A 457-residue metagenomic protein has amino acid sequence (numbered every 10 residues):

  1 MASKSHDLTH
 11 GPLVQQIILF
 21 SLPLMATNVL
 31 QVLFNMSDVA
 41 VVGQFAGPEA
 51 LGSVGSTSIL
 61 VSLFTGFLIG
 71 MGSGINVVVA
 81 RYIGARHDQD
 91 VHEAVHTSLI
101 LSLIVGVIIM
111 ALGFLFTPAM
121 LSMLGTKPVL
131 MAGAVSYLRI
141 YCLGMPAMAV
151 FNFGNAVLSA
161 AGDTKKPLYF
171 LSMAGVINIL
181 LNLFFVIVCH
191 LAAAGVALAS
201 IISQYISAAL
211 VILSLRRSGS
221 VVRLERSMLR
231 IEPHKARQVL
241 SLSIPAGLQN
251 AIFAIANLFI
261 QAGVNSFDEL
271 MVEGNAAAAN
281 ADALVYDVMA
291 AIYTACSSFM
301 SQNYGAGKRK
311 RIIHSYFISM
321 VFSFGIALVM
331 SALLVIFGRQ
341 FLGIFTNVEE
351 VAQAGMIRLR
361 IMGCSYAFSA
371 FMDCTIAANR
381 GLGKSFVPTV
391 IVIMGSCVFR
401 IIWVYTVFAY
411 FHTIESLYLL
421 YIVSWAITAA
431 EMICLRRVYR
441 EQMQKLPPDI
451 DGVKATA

Functional and structural regions predicted by a protein language model:
M1-S21, V79-P146, V188-I244, M300-S365 (+1 more regions): Short alpha-helical transmembrane segments in multi-pass integral membrane proteins
L8-F45, I59-G74, V78, L103-M110 (+5 more regions): N-terminal transmembrane alpha-helices
L19-D38, I140, F151, A174 (+5 more regions): Transmembrane helical elements of multi-pass membrane transporters/channels
V29, L33-L51, L121-P128, F184-L191 (+5 more regions): Helix-terminus/linker motif at the lipid-water interface of multi-pass membrane proteins
V42-S62, P128-G133, A193-A194, L198 (+5 more regions): Interfacial/gating helices of multi-pass transporter permease domains
L51-A111, M148-P167, Q261, G274-G338 (+1 more regions): Small-residue-rich hydrophobic transmembrane alpha-helices
L63-G66, N178-N182, A208-I212, L284-D287 (+3 more regions): Hydrophobic transmembrane alpha-helices of multi-pass small-molecule transporters
G72, Y141-S159, P167-G175, V196-V211 (+4 more regions): Short runs within selected transmembrane alpha-helices of multi-pass transporters and secretion channels
